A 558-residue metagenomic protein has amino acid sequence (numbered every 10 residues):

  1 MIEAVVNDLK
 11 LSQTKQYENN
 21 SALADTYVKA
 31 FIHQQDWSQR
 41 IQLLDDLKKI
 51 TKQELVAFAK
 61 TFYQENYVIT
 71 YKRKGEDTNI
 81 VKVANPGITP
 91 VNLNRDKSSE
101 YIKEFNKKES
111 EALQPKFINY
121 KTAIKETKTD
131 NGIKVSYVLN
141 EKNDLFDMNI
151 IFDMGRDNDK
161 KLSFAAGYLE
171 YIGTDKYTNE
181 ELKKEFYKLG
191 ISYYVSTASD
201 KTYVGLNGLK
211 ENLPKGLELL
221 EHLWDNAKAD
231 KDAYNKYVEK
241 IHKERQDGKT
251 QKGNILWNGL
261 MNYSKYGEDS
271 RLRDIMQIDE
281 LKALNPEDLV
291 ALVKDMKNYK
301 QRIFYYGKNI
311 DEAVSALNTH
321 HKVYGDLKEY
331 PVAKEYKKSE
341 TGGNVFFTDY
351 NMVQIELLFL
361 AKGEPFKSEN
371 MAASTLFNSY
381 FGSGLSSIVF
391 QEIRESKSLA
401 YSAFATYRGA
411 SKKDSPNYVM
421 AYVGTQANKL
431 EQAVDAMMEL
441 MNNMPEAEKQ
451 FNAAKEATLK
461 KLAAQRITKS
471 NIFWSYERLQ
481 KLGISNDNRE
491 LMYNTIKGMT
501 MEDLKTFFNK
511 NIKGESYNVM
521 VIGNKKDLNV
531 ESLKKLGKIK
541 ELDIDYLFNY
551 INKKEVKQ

Functional and structural regions predicted by a protein language model:
M1-K48, V68-R73, I80-K82, V138-E170 (+9 more regions): M16 family metallopeptidases and their MPP-like homologs
T51-A57, K497-N509: A short, acidic, amphipathic alpha-helical segment used as a generic capping/interface helix at domain edges
A57-V68: Extended, domain-scale alpha-helical bundle/helix-rich regions
T70-E185, L189, G205, E218 (+3 more regions): His/Glu-rich zincin catalytic helix
L281-L289: Alpha-helical scaffold elements lining the catalytic groove of polysaccharide deacetylases
